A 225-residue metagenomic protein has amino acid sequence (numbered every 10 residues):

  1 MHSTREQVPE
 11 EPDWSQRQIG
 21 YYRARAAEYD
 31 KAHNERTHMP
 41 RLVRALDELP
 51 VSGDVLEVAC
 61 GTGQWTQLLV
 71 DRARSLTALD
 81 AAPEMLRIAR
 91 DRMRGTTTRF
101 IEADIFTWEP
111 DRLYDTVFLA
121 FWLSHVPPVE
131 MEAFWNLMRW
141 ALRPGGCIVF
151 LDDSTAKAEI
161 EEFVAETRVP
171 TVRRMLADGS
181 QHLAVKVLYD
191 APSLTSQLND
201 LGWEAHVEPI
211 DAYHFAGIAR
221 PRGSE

Functional and structural regions predicted by a protein language model:
M1-V51: Conserved class I S-adenosyl-L-methionine
L49-P50, M93, L142: A generic alpha-to-beta junction signature in SAM-dependent methyltransferases
L56, T62-T107: Class I SAM-dependent methyltransferase SAM/SAH-binding core
F118: A conserved beta-strand element that flanks and buttresses the S-adenosyl-L-methionine
F121-W122: Short catalytic micro-motifs in class I SAM-dependent methyltransferases
E132-P144: A short glycine-rich, Lys/Arg-flanked "PGG" loop and its adjoining helix->strand segment in the class I
L151-L198: C-terminal alpha-helical "lid/dimerization" subdomain adjacent to the S-adenosyl-L-methionine
A184-R220: Conserved Class I S-adenosyl-L-methionine
